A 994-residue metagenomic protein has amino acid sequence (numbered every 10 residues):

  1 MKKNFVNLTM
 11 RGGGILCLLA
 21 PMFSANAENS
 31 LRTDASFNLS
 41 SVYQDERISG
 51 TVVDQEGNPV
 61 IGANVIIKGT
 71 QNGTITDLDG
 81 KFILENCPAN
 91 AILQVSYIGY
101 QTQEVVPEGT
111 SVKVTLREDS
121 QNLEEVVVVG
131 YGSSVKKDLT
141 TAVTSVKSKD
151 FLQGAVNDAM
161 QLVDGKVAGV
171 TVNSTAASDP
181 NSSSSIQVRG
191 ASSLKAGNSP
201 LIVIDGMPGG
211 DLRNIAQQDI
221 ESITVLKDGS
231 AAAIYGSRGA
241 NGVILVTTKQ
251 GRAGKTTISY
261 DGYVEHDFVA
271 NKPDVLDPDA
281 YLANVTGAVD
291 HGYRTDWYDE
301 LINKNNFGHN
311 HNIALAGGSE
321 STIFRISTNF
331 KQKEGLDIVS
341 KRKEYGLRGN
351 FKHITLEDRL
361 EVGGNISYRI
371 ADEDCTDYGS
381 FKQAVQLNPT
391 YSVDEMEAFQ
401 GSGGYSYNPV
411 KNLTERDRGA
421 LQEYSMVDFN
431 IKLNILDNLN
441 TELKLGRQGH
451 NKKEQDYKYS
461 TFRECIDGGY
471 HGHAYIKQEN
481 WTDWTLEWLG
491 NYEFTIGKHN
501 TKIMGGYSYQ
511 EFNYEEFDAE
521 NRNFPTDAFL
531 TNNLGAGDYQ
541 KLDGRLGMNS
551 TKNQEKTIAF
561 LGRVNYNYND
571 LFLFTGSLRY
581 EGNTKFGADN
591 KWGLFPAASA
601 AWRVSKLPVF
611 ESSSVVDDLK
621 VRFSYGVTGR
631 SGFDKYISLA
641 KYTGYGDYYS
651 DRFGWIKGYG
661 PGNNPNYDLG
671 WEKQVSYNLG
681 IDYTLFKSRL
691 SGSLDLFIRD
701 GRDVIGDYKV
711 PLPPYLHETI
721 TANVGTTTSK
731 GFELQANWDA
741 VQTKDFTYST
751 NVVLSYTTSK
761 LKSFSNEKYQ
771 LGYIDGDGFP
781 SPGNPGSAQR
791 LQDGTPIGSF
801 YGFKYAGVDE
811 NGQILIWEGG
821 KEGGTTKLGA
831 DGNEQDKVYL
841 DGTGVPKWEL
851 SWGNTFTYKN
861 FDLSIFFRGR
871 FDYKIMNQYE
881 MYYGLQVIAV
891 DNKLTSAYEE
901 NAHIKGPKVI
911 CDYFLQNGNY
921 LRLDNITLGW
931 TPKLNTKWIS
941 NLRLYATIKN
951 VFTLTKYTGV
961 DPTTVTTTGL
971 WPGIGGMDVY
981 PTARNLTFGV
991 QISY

Functional and structural regions predicted by a protein language model:
M1-L356, L360-N365, R369, M426 (+6 more regions): Short, small/polar-rich motifs associated with maturation and membrane association, primarily at protein termini
G57, G80, G206, E395-E397 (+5 more regions): Detector for glycine-centered tight turns/loop "hinges" at secondary-structure junctions
G62, N86, E125, S145 (+10 more regions): Extracellular/lumenal ectodomain signal focusing on beta-strand-rich modules and carbohydrate-recognition contexts
V65, V95, I202, F494 (+3 more regions): Short aromatic-centered micro-motifs
F151, S199, D205, L282 (+10 more regions): Extracellular/periplasmic, surface-exposed regions of secreted and cell-surface proteins
P208, W852, I992: Aromatic-residue-lined binding/catalytic grooves and analogous aromatic/hydrophobic interfacial grooves in multimeric
S380-P409: Acidic, glycine-rich flexible loop segments
Y648-G662, D700-V724, T758-V845, G853 (+3 more regions): Surface-exposed, extracytoplasmic segments of Gram-negative outer-membrane nutrient-acquisition systems
